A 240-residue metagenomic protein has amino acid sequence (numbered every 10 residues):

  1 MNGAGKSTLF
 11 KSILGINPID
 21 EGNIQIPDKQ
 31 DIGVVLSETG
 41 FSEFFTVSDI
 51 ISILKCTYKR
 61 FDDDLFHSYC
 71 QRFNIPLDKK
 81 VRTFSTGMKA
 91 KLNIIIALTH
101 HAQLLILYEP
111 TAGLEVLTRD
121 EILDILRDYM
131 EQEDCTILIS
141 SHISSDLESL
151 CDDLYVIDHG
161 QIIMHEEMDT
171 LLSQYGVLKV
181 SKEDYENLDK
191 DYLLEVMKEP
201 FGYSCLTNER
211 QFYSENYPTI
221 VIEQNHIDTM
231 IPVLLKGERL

Functional and structural regions predicted by a protein language model:
A4, V116-T118: Helix N-cap at the start of a conserved alpha-helix in ABC-type nucleotide-binding domains
L14: Helix-to-loop junction immediately C-terminal to a conserved catalytic motif
D20-D28, I162: ABC nucleotide-binding domain "signature motif"
L36-N93: ABC-family P-loop ATPase nucleotide-binding domains
L98-Q103: A short, proline-enriched helix->beta-strand linker immediately N-terminal to the Walker B motif in ABC-type P-loop
L105-E109, L114: Catalytic Walker B motif of ABC-type/P-loop ATPase nucleotide-binding domains
L123, R127-L138, H142-T207: ABC transporter nucleotide-binding domain
L193-L240: C-terminal coupling/interaction segments
